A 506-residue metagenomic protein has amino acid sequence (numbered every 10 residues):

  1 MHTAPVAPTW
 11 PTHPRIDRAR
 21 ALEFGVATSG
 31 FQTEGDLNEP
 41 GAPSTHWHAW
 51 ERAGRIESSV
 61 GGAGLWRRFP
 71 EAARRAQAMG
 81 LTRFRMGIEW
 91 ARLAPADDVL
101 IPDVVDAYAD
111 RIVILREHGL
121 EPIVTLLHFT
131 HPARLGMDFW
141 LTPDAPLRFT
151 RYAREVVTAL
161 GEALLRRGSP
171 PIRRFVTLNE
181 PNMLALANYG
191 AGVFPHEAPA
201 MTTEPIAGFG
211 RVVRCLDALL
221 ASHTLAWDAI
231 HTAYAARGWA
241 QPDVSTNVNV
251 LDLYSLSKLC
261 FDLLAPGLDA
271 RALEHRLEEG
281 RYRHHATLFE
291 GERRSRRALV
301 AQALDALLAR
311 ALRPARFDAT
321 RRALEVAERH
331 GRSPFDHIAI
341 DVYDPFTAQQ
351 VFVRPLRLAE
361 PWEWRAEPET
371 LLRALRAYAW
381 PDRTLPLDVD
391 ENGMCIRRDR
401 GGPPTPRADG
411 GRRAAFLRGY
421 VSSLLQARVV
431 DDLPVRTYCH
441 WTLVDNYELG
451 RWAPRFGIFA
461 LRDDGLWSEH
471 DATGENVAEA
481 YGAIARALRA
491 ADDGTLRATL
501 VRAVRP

Functional and structural regions predicted by a protein language model:
H2-R52, V113-A408, R412-P506: Active-site region of glycoside hydrolase catalytic domains
G25-V105, M137-L141: N-terminal substrate-binding region of glycoside hydrolase catalytic domains
F69-H131, L220-A226, I230, P242: Aromatic-lined substrate-binding rim segments of carbohydrate-active enzymes
